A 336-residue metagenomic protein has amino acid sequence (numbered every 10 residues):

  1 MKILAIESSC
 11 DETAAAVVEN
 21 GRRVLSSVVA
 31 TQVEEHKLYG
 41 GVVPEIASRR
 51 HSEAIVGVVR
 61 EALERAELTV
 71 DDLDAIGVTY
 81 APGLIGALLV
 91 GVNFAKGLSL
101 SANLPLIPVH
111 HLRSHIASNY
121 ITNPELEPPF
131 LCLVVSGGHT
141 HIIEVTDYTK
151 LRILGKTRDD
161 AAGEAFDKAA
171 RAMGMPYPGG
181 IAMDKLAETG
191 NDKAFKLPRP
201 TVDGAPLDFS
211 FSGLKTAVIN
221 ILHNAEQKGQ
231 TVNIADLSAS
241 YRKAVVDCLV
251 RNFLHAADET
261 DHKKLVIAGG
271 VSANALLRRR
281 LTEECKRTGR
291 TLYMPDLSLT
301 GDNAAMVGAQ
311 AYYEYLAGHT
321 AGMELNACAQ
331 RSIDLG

Functional and structural regions predicted by a protein language model:
M1, V109-L131, Q310: Conserved phosphate-binding catalytic cores of ATP/NTP-utilizing and phosphoryl-transfer enzymes
K2-P82, H111, H115: N-terminal beta-alpha supersecondary unit
T13-E19, C132, T140-E144: Short beta-strand scaffold segments in enzyme catalytic cores
V78-L104, A275-E284: Short Gly/Thr/Asp-enriched flexible loops that form oxyanion-binding sites at enzyme active sites
P108-V109, L265, T282-V307: Conserved phosphate-binding/catalytic loops in two-lobed NTP-binding clefts
P124, D147-T189, K215-T216, N220-N224: Glycine-rich phosphate-binding loop plus the immediately following alpha-helix
K185-L265, N274-T288, Y315-G318, L335-G336: A contiguous, well-structured pocket-lining segment that forms one wall/lid of small-molecule binding clefts in soluble
P295-D334: Glycine-rich phosphate-binding/hydrolytic loop that grips phosphoryl groups
